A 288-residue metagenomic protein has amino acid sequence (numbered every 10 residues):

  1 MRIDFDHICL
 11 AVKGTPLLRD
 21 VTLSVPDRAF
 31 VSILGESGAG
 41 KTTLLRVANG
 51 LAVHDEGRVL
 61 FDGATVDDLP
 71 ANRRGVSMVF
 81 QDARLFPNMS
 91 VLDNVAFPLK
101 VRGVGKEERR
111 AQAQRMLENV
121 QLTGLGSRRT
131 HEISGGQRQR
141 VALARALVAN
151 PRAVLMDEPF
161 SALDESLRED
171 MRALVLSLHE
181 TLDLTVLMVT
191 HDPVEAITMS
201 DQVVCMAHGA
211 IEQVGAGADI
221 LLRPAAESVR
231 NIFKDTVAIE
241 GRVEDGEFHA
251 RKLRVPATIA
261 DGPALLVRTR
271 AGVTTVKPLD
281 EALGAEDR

Functional and structural regions predicted by a protein language model:
N49: Helix-to-loop junction immediately C-terminal to a conserved catalytic motif
T65, K100, E107-L125, L176-S177: Conserved ABC ATPase "signature" region
M89-F97: Short coil-to-helix segment of the ABC ATPase nucleotide-binding domain corresponding to the Q-loop/switch region
R129-I133, Q137-Q139: Conserved ABC ATPase signature
V148-R152: A short, proline-enriched helix->beta-strand linker immediately N-terminal to the Walker B motif in ABC-type P-loop
H208-G209: Conserved ABC ATPase "signature" C-loop
V214-G215, R223: ABC ATPase "signature
